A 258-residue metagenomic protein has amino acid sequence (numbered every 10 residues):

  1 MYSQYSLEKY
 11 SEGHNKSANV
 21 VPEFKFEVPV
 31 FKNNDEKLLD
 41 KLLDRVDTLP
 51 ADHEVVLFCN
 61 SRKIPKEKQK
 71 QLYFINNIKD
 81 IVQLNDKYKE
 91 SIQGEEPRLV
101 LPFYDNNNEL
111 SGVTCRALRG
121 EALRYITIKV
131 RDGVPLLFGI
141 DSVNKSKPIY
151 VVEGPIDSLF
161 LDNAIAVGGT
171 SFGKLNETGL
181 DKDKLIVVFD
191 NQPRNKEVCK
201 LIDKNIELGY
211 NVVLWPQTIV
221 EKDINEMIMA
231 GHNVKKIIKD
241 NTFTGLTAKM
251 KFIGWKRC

Functional and structural regions predicted by a protein language model:
M1-K79, E96, G120-T127, K196-E207 (+1 more regions): Non-catalytic accessory segments of DNA primases and related replication-initiation nucleases
L7-Y10, L39-L42, V46, L84 (+5 more regions): Extended hydrophobic/Leu-rich segments
V20-F24, P135-D141, V212: Short, charge-rich amphipathic segments
F58-K63, I128-I140, P216-K222, E226-A230: Short, exposed beta-strand "edge-strand" segments with a Pro/Gly-rich flavor and a Y/T-containing core
K63-I64, G112, I165, I228: Generic short alpha-helical hydrophobic face used as a protein-protein interaction/packing hotspot
I81-K184, E197-C199: Phosphate-handling DNA/RNA-contact segment within nucleic-acid enzymes
L123, S146-I149, P155-C258: TOPRIM fold recognition
